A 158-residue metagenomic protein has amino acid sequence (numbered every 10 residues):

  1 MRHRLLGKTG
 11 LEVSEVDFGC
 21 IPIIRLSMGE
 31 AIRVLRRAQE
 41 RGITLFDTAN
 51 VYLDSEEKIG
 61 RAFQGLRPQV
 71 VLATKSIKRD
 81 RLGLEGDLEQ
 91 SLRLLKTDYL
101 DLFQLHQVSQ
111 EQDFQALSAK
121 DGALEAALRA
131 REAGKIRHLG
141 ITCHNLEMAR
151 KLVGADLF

Functional and structural regions predicted by a protein language model:
M1-V70, E132: N-terminal binding-site loop/beta-alpha segment at the start of enzyme catalytic domains that lines or forms
I21, A49-V51, K75-R79, L105-V108 (+1 more regions): Active-site beta-loop-alpha junctions enriched in small/polar residues
L26-G29, R36, E40, L82-F158: Glycine/proline-rich, positively charged, aromatic-decorated active-site loop/lid region on the catalytic face
F46, V71-A73, R137-T142: Structural detector of well-ordered beta-strand residues that form the stable sheet scaffold of enzyme domains
G65-L82: N-terminal glycine-rich cofactor-binding segment that shapes the pocket for flavin-like pterin cofactors
